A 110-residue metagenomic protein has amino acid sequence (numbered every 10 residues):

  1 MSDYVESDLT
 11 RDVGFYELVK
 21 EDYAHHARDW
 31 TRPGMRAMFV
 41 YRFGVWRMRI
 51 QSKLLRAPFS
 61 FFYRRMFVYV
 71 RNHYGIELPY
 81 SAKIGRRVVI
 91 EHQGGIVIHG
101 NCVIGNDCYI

Functional and structural regions predicted by a protein language model:
M1-Y74: Terminal amphipathic alpha-helical/low-complexity segments used for targeting or macromolecular assembly
E77-V89, Q93-Y109: Beta-solenoid/beta-rich acyl/carboxylate-transfer cores
